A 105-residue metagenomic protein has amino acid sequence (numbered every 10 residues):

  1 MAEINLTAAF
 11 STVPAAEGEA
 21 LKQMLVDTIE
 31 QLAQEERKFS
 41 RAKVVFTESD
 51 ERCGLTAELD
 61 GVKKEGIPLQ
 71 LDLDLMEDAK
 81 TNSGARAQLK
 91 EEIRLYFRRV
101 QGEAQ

Functional and structural regions predicted by a protein language model:
M1-V44, N82-G84: Negatively charged, low-complexity tracts enriched in Asp/Glu with abundant Ser/Thr
A2-V13, G54-E91: Intrinsically disordered, low-complexity regulatory segments enriched in Ser/Thr/Pro and charged residues
K43-E58: Short, structured protein-protein interaction patches enriched in aromatics and acidic/basic residues, typified by
A87-Q105: C-terminal low-complexity, charged extensions that often adopt amphipathic alpha-helices
